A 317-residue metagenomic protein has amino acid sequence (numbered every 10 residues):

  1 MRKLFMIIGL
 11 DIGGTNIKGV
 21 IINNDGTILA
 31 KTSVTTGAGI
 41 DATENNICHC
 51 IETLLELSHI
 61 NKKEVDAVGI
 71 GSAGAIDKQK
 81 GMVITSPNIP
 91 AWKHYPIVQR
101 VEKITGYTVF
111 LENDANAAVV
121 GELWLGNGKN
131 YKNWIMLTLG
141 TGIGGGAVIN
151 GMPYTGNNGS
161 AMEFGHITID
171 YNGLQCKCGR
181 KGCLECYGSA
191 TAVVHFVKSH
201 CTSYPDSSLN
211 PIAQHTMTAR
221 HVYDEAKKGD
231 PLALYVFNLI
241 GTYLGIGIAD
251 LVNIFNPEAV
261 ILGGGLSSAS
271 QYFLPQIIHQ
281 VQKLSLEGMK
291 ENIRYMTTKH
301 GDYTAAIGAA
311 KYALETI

Functional and structural regions predicted by a protein language model:
M1-A67, D77-M82, Q99-Y107, G121-Y131 (+1 more regions): ATP-binding/phosphotransfer module of carbohydrate and carboxylate kinases, centering on a glycine-rich
I17, G71-S72, G142-I143: Short loop/turn microsegments at loop-to-beta-strand junctions
N23-N24, S72, I149-N150: A cytosolic small-molecule/anion-sensing beta-strand core signal
K31-V34, P87, N157: Short hydrophobic alpha-helix segments
T35-A38, A91-W92, S160-E163: A short acidic/small-residue loop/turn micro-motif
G81-W92: A charged helix-plus-loop insertion that forms the helical arch/lid used to bind and gate nucleic-acid substrates
V109-N113: General beta-strand structural signal in soluble alpha/beta enzymes
K129-Y187: Glycine-rich phosphate-binding loop of actin/hexokinase-like ATP-binding domains
